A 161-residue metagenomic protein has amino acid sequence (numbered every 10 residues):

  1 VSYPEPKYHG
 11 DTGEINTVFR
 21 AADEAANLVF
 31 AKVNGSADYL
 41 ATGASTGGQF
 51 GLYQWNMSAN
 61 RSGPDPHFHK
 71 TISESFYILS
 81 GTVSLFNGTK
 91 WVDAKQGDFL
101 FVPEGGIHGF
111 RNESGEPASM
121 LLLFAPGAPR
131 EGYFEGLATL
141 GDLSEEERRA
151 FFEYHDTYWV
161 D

Functional and structural regions predicted by a protein language model:
V1-G51, L140-D161: A short, N-terminal "cap"/entry segment at the start of jelly-roll beta-barrel domains of the cupin/DSBH fold
A21, T89-I107: Short acidic-glycine-tyrosine-enriched beta hairpin
V33-L40, Y53-H69: Conserved short histidine dyad/triad with adjacent acidic residue
T46-G48, S84, K95, E104-E131: Ligand-binding loop in jelly-roll beta-barrel domains
Q54-A59, F68-L85, L123-A125: Short, conserved beta-strand element in jelly-roll/cupin
P64-P66, N87-V92: Short beta-strand segments
